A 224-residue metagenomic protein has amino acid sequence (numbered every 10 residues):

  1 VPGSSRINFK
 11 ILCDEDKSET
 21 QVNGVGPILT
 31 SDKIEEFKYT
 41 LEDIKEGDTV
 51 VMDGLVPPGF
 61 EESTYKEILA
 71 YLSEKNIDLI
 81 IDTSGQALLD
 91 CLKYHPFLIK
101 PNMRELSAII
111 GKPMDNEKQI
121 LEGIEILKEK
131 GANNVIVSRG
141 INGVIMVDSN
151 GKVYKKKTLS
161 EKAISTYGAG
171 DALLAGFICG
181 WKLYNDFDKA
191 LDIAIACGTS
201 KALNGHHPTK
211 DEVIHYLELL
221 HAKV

Functional and structural regions predicted by a protein language model:
V1-T49, H215-V224: Conserved N-terminal subdomain of the carbohydrate kinase-like
S5-I7, N142-V144, L173: Change "...and in nucleic-acid phosphodiester-cleaving endonucleases..." to "...and in nucleic-acid processing enzymes
Q21-N23, G47-L55, D82, K100-E105: Short beta-strands and strand-loop turn motifs
P27-T30, V56-F60, A87-L89, V144 (+1 more regions): Short, small-residue-enriched loops and turns at beta-alpha junctions that line or gate enzyme active sites
T30-I68, L72, D78: Hydrophobic alpha-helical segments and helix pairs
M52-V56, R139-I141, A169: Glycine-rich beta-strand-to-loop/alpha-helix junction loops that act as flexible
S63-K152: Conserved phosphate/ATP/ADP-binding segment of small-molecule kinases
K130, N134, T158-L220: Conserved post-catalytic alpha-helical subdomain immediately downstream of the catalytic base and nucleotide-binding
